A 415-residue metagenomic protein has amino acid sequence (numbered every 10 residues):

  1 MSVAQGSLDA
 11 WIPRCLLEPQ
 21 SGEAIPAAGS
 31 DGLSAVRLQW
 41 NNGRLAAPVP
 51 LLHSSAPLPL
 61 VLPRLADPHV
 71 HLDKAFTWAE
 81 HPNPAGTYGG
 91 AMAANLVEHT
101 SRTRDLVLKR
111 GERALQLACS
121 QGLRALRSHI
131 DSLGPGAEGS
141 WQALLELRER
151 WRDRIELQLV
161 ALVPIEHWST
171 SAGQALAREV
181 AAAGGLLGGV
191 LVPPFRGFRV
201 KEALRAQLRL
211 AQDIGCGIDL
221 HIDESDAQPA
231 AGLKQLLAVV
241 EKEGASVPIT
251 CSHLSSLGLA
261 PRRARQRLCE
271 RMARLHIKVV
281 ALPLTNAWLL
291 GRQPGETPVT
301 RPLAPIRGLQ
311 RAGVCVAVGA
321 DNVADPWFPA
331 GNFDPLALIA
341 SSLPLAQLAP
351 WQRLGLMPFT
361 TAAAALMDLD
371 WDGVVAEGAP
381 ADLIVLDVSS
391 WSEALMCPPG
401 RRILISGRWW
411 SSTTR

Functional and structural regions predicted by a protein language model:
M1-S54, W391: N-terminal metal-binding scaffold of metallo-dependent hydrolase/deaminase domains
G22, P358, A365, E377-R415: C-terminal cap of metal-dependent C-N hydrolases
L58-H81, S225-D226: Di-metal (Zn2+ and/or Mg2+/Mn2+) metal-binding site signature of metallo-dependent hydrolases with the MBL/beta-CASP
L60-V61, W78-H129, P135-R150, A175-A181: Alpha-helical scaffold segments that flank or form the walls of functional sites
A75-V107, A183-L186, G232-H253, A273-V279 (+2 more regions): Active-site gating loops and adjacent loop-to-helix segments of metal-dependent hydrolytic enzymes
A94-K109, V160-S171, L191-F198: Active-site mouth loops of central-metabolism enzymes
G139-W151, S169-K278, G295-V318: Histidine/acidic residue-rich metal-binding segments in metalloenzymes
A238-I249, L289, T300-L386: His/Asp/Glu-enriched, well-ordered alpha-helical/loop segment that forms or immediately abuts the divalent-metal
